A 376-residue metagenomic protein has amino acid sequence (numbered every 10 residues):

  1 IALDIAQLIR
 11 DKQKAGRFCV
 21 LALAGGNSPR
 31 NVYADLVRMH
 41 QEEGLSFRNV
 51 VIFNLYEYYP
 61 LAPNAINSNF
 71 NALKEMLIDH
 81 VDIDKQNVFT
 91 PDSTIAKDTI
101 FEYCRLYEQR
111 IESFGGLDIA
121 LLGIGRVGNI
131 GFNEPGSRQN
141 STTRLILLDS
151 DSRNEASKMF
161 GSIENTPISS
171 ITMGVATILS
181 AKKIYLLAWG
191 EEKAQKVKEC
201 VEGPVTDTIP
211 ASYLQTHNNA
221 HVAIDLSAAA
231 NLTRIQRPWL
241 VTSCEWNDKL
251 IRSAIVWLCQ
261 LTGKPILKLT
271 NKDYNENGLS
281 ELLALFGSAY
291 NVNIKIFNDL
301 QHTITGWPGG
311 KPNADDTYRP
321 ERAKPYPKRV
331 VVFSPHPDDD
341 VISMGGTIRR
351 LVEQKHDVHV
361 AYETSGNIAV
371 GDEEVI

Functional and structural regions predicted by a protein language model:
I1-L21, D315-R319, K324: N-terminal glycine-/serine-/threonine-rich phosphate-binding loop
Q13-E42: Glycine-rich N-terminal segment of FAD-binding domains in flavoprotein oxidoreductases, spanning the beta-loop-helix
L23-S28, L122-R126, W189: Glycine-rich beta-strand-to-loop/alpha-helix junction loops that act as flexible
L45-I119, E245: Ligand-binding beta-strand-loop-alpha-helix segment within the catalytic cores of soluble metabolic enzymes
N49-Y56, A188, H221-L226, H359-T364: Short internal beta-strands
G131-V175: Class I SAM-dependent methyltransferase SAM-binding "motif I" and its flanking Rossmann-like core
A176, K182-L282: ATP/nucleoside-binding phosphotransfer catalytic cores, i.e., glycine-rich phosphate-binding loops
G278-I376: Active-site rim/loop-helix segments in enzyme catalytic domains that contact anionic ligands
